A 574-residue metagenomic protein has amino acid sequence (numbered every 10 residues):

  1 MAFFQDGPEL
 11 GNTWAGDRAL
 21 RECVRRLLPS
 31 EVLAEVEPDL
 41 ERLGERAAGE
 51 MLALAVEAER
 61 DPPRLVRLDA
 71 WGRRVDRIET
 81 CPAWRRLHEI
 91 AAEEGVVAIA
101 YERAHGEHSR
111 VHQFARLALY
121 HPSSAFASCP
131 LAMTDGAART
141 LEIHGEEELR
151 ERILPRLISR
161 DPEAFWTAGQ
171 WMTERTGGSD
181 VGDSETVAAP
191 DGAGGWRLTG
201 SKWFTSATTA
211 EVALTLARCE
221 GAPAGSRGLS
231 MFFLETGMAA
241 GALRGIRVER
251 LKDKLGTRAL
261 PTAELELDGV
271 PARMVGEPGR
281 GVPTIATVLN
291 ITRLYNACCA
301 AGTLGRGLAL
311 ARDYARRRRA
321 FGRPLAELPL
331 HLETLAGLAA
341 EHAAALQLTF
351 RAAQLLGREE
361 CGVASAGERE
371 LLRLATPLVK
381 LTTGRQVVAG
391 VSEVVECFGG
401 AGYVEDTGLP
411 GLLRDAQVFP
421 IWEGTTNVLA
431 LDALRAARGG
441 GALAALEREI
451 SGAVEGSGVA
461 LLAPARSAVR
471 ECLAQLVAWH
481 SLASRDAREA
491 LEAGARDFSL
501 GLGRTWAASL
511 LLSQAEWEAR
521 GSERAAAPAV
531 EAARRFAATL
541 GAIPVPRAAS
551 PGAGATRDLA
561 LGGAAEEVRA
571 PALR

Functional and structural regions predicted by a protein language model:
M1-G106, V568-R574: Extended, charge-enriched "interface" segments that sit outside catalytic cores
R73-A164, S206-A210, H342, L346 (+3 more regions): Internal helix-loop-helix
G145-G194, F350-R369, T376, V387 (+4 more regions): Internal maturation/activation junctions in enzymes
G195, T199-G245: A short core secondary-structure module
A240-G245, E249, K254, P261-T292 (+2 more regions): A glycine-rich, basic-preceded beta-loop-alpha segment at the flavin cofactor/substrate interface of flavin-utilizing
A343-K380, E396, H480-A493, L512-A527: C-terminal helix-coil-helix/basic helical segment that borders enzyme active sites and/or dimer interfaces and provides
A416, P420-G458, S499-E516: C-terminal catalytic subdomain
G452-R574: C-terminal amphipathic alpha-helical interaction region
